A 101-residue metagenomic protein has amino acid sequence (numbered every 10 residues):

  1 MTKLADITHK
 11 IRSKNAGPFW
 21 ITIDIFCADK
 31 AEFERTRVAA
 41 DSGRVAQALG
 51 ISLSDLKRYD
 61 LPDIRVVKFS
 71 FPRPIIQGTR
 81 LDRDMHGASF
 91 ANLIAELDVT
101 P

Functional and structural regions predicted by a protein language model:
M1-P101: Long, contiguous binding/interaction regions
